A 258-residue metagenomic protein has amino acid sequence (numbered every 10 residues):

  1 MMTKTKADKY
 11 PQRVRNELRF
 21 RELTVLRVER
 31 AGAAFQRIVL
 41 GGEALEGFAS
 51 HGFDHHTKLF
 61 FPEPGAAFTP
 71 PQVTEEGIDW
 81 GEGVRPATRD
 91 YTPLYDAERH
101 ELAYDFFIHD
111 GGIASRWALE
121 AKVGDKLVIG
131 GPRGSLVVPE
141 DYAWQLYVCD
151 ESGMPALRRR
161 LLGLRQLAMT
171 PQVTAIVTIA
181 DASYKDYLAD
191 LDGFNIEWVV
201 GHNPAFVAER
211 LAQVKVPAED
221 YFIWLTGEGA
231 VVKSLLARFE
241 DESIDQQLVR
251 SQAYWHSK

Functional and structural regions predicted by a protein language model:
M1-K258: Extended, composition-driven regions rather than compact fold-specific motifs
